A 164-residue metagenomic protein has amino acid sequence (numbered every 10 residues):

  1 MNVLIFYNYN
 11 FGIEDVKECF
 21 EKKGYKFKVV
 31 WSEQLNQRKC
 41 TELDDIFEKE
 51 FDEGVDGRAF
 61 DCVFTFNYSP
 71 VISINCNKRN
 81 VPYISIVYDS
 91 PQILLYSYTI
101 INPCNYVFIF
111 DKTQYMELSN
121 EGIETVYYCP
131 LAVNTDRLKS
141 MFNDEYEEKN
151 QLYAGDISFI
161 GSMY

Functional and structural regions predicted by a protein language model:
M1-N80: N-terminal pre-catalytic "stem/leader" segment of glycosyltransferase-like enzymes
N2-I13, E124-Y164: Nucleotide-sugar donor-binding catalytic core of glycosyltransferases
Y9-F11, N67-V71, S90-Q92, F110-Y115: Short, polar loop motifs at secondary-structure junctions
K23, R79, N102-P103, E121-E124: Short, structured coil segments at secondary-structure junctions
V71, I84-Y98, L118: A short, histidine- and acid-enriched strand-loop-helix "catalytic/donor-clamping" loop that lines the nucleotide-sugar
C76-P91, V107-I109, L131: Active-site proximal beta-strand in glycosyltransferases
Y96-V107: A conserved, positively charged/aromatic
V107-E124: A short, active-site helix/loop in glycosyltransferases that binds the activated sugar's phosphate group
